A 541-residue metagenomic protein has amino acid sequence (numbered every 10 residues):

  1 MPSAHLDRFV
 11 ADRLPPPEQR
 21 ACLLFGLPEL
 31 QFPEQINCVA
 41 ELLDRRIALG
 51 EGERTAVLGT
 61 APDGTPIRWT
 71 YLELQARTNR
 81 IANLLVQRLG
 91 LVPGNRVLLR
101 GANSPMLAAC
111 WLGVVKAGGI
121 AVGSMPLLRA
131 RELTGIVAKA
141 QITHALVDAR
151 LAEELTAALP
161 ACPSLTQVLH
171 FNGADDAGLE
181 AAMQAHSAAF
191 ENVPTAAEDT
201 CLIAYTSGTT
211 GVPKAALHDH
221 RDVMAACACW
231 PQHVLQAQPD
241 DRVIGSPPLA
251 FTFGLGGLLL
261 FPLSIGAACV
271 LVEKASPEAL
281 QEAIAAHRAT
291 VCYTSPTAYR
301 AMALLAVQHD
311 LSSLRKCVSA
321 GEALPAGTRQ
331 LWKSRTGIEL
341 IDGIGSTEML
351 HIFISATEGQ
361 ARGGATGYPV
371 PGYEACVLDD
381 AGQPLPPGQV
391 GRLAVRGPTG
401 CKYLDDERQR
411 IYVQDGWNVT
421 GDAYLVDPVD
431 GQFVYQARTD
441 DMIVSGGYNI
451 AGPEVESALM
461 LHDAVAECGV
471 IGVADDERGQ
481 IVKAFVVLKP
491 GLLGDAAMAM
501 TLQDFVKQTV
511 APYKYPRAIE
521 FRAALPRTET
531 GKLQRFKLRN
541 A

Functional and structural regions predicted by a protein language model:
E53-T55, H186-Y205, V212, Q236-R242: Conserved pre-ATP/AMP-binding loop-to-beta segment of ANL
D63-G64, R150-A197, V212: ANL superfamily adenylate-forming
I67-L72, C201-A225: Conserved AMP-binding A3 loop
L84-L128, P248, N449: Conserved AMP-binding/adenylate-forming
A117-G118, M224-R242, L249-T290, L305: Conserved AMP-binding/adenylation subdomain of ANL enzymes
L128-R131, A145-V147, C292, V395-G397 (+5 more regions): AMP-binding/adenylate-forming catalytic core of the ANL superfamily
A289-T294, A303-R362, E374: Gly/Ser/Thr-rich phosphate-binding loop
Y368-G372, Q383-D415, Y448-I450: Conserved ATP/PPi-binding loop(s) of AMP-dependent carboxylate-activating enzymes
